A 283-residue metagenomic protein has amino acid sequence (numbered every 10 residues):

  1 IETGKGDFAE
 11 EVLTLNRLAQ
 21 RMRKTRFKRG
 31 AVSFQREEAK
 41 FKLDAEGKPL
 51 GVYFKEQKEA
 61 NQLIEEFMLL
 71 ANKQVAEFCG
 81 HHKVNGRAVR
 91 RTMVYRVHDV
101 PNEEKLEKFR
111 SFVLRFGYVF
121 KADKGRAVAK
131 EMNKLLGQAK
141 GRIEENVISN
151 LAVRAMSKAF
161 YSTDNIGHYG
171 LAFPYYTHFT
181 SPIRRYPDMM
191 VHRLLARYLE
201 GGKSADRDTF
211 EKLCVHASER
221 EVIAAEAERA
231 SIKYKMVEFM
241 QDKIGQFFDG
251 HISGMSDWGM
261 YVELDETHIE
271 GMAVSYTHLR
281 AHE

Functional and structural regions predicted by a protein language model:
I1-L279: Electropositive polyanion-binding surfaces
A281-E283: A short, hydrophobic C-terminal helix/tail in secreted or cell-surface proteins
